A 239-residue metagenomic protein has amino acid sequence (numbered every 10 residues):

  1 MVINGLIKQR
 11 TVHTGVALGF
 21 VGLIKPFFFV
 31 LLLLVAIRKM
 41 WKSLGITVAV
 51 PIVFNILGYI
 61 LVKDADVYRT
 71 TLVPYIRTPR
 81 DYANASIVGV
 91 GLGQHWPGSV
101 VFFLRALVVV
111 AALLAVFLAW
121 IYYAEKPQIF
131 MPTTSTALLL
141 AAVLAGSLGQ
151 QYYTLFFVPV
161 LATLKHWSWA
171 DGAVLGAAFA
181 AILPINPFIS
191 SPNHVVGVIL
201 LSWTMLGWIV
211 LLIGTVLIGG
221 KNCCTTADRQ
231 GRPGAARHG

Functional and structural regions predicted by a protein language model:
M1-H13, W41-A162, H166-S168, F188-W208 (+1 more regions): Primarily membrane-embedded glycan-assembly and transfer machineries that use lipid-linked glycans
V12-P26, V30-V35, A137-L144: Membrane-interface alpha helices of multi-pass inner-membrane proteins
G19, Y152, A177-A180: Residue-level detector of alpha-helical transmembrane segments in integral membrane proteins
K25, V158, L183-N186: Hydrophobic alpha-helix-in-membranes signature
R38: A glycine-rich, often tryptophan-bearing local segment used as a flexible ligand/cofactor-contacting loop or short
A170-P184: Signature aromatic-anchored transmembrane alpha helix within multi-pass, membrane-resident enzymes that catalyze glycan
